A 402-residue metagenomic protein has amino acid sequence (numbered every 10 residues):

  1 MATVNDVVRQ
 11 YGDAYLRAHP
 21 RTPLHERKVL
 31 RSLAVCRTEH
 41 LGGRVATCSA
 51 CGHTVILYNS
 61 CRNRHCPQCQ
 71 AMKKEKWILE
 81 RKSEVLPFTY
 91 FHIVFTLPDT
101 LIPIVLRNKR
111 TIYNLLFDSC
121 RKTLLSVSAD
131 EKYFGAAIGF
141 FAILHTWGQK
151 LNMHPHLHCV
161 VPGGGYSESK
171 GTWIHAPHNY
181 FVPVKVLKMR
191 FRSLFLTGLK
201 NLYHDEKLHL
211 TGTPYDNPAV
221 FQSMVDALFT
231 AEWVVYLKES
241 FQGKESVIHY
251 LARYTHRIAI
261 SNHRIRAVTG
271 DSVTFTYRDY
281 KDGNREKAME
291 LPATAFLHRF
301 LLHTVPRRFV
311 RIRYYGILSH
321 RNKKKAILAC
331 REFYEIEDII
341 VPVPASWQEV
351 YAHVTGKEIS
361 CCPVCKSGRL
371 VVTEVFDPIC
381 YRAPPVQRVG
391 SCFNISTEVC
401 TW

Functional and structural regions predicted by a protein language model:
M1-W402: Beta->alpha loop/short-helix hinge microenvironment recognizer with preference for catalytic Tyr/His contexts
